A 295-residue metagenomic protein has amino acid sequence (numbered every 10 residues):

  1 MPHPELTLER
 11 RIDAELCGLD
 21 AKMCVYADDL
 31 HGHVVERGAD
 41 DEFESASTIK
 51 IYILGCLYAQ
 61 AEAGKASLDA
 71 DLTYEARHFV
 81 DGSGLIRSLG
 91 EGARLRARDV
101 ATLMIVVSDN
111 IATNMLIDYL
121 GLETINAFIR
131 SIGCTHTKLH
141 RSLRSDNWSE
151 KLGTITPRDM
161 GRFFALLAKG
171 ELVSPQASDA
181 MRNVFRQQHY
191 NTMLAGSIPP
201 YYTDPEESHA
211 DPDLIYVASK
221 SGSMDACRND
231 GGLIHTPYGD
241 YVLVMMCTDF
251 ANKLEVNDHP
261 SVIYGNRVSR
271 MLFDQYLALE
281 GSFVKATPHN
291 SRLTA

Functional and structural regions predicted by a protein language model:
M1-E44: Beta-lactamase-like hydrolase cores
P2-A14, V34, E171-T192, G196 (+3 more regions): Structured C-terminal helix/loop/strand segments within mature extracytoplasmic catalytic/sensor domains
L19-M23, M115-L172: Mid-domain, small-residue-enriched loop/turn segments at the edges of structured enzyme/sensor domains
R37-E44, I86, G90, A97 (+3 more regions): A short glycine/serine-rich beta->alpha loop
E44-L72, L243: Active-site SXXK
G55-A63, V106, D118, R162-K169 (+1 more regions): Short glycine/serine- and small hydrophobic-enriched flexible loop segments
A63-L89: Short, glycine/proline-biased beta-turn/loop segments that scaffold the active-site neighborhood
F79-N114, G153: Conserved catalytic neighborhood of penicillin-recognizing serine enzymes
